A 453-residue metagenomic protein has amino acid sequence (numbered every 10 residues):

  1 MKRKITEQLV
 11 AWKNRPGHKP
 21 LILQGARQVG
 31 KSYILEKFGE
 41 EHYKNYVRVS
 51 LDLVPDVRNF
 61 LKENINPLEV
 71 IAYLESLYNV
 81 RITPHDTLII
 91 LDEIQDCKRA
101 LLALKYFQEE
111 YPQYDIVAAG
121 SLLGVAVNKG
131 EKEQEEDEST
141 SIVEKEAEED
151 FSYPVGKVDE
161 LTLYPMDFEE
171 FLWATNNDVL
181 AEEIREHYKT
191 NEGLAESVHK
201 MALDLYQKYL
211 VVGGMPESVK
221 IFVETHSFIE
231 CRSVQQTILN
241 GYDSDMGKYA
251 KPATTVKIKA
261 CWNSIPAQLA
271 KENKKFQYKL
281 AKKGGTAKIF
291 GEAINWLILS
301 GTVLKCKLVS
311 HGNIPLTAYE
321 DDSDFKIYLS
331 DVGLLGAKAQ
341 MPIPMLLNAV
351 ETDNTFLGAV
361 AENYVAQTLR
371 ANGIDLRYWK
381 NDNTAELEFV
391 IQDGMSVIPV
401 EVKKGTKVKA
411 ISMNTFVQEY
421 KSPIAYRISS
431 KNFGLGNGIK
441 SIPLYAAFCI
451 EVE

Functional and structural regions predicted by a protein language model:
K2-P16: Pre-Walker A adenine-sensing motif
K31: Conserved lysine of the Walker
I34, F38: Hydrophobic positions on the alpha1 helix immediately C-terminal to the Walker A/P-loop
L53-P84: Short glycine-rich substrate-engagement loop in P-loop NTPases that contacts/grips substrate
I90, D115-S121, T162, F171: Structural recognition of the conserved hydrophobic beta-strand(s) that form the central parallel beta-sheet of P-loop
V127-A270: Interdomain motor-coupling "hinge/lid" segment immediately C-terminal to the ATP-binding subdomain of NTP-driven enzymes
V219-L387, I391: Accessory nucleic acid-recognition modules appended to NTPase machines
V365, L369, L387-T406, A425: Conserved catalytic cores of phosphodiester-cleaving nucleases, focusing on short active-site segments
